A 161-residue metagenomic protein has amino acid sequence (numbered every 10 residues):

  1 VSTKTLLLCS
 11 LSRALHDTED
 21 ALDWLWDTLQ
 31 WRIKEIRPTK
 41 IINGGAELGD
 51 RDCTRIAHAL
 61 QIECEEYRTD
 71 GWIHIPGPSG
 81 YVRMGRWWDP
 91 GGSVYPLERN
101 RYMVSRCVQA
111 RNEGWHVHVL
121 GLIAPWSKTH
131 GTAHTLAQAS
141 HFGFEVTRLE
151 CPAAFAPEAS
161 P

Functional and structural regions predicted by a protein language model:
S2-A159: Acidic/glycine-enriched connector segments
